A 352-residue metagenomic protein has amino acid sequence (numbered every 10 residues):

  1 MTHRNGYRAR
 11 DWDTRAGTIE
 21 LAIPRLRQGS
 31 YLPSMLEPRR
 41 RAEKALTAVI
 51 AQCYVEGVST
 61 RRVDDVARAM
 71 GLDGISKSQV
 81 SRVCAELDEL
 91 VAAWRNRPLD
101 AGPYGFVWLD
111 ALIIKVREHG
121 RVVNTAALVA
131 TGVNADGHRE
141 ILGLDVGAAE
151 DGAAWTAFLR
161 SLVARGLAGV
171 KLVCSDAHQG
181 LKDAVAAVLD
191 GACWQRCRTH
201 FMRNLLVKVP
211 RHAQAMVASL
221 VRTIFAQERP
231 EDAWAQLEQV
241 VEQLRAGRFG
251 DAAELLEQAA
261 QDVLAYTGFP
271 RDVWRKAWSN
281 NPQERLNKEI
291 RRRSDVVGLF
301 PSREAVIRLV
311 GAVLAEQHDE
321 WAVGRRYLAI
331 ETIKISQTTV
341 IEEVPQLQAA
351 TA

Functional and structural regions predicted by a protein language model:
T2-Y7, D11, T18, A22-R27 (+10 more regions): RNase H-like nuclease fold core
L32, L205-Q236: Metal-dependent DNA phosphodiester-chemistry modules and their immediately adjacent helices/loops in DNA-processing
A45-G57: Short, amphipathic alpha-helical "recognition" segments used to contact nucleic acids or chromatin
V55, L72, G147, A164 (+6 more regions): Amphipathic alpha-helical interaction elements
G57-A67, Q236-L237: Short, charged amphipathic recognition helices of the HTH superfamily and cognate SANT/SANTA-like modules
L172-Q179, A184-L220: Conserved beta-strand -> loop -> alpha-helix junction used to position metal-binding or nucleic-acid-contacting
Q227-A352: Acidic/histidine-rich catalytic cores and adjacent linkers of DNA breakage/strand-transfer/modification proteins
